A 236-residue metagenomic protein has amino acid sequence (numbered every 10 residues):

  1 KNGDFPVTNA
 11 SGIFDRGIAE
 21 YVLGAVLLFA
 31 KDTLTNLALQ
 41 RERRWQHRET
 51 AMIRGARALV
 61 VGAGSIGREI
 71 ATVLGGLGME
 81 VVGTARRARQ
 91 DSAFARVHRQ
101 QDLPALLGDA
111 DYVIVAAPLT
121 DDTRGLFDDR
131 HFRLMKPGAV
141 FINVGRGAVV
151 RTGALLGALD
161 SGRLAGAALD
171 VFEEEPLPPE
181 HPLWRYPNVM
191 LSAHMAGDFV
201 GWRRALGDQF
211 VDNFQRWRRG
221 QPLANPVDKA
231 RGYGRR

Functional and structural regions predicted by a protein language model:
K1-L37: Phosphate/diphosphate ligand-binding glycine-rich loop within oxidoreductases
D4, R54-A58, D129, G138: Phosphate-coordination loops involved in phosphoryl transfer and adenosine-cofactor binding
D4-V7, A93-Q101, Y186-V189: Active-site regions of enzymes building and remodeling cell-envelope glycoconjugates
P6-Y21, E175-R236: C-terminal helix-to-coil terminal segments
N36-E69, R96: Glycine-rich NAD(P)-binding loop of Rossmann-like domains
R57, M79-E80: Residues at the starts of beta-strands that form the adenosine-phosphate
A71, G75, L159-D160: Gly/Ala-rich phosphate-binding loop of Rossmann-like dinucleotide-binding domains, activating on the conserved
A88-P182: Rossmann-like adenosine-cofactor binding region
